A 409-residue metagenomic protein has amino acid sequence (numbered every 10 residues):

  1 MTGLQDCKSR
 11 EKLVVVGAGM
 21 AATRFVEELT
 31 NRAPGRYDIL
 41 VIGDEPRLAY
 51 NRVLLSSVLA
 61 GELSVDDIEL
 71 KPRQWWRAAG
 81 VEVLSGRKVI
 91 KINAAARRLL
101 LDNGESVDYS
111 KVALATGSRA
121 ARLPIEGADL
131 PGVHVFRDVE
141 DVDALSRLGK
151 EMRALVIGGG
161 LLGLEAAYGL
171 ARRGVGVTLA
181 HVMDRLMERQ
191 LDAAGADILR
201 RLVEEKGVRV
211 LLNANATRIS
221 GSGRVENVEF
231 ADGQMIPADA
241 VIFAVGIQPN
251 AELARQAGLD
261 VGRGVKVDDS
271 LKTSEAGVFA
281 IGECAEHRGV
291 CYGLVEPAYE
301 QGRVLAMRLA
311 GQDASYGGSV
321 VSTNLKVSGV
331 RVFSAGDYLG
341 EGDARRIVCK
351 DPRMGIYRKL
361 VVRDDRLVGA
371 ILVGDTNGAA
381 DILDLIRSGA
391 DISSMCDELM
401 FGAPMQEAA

Functional and structural regions predicted by a protein language model:
T2-E82, G169-Q190, D381: Beta1-alpha1 glycine-rich phosphate/pyrophosphate-binding loop at the start of Rossmann-like nucleotide-binding domains
T2-L13, N31, C284-A380: Mid-to-C-terminal Rossmann-like scaffold of FAD/NAD(P)H-dependent oxidoreductases
K12, V228, Q234-D260, V330-A409: C-terminal catalytic lobe of FAD-dependent flavoproteins
V16, V107-G117, I236-G246, G302 (+1 more regions): Short hydrophobic core segments
M20, R24, P46, S118-A120 (+4 more regions): Residue-level detector of alpha-helix initiation sites
D38, R77-A79, V83-L101, V107 (+1 more regions): A Rossmann-like FAD-binding core segment of flavoenzymes
T116-R173: Glycine-rich dinucleotide-binding loop and its adjacent helix/turn
D129-K150, S220-E229, Q234-M307: FAD-site-proximal beta/loop scaffold in flavoenzymes
